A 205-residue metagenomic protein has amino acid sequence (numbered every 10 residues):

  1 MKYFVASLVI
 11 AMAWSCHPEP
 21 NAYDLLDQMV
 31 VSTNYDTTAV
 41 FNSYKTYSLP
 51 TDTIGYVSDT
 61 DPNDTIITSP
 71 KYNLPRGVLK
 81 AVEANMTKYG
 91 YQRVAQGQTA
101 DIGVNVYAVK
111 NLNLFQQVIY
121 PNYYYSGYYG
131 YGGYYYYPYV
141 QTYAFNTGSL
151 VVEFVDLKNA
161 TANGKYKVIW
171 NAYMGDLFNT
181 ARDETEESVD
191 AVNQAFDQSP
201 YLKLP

Functional and structural regions predicted by a protein language model:
M1-S7: Sec-dependent signal peptide recognition, specifically the positively charged N-region followed immediately by
M12-S15: C-terminal motif of bacterial Sec signal peptides marking the signal peptidase cleavage site
H17-P20, L26-T37, Y143-E153, K158-I169 (+1 more regions): C-terminal/domain-edge helix-coil "capping" segments
Q28-P62: Compositionally biased P/S/T/G-rich terminal and signal peptide-adjacent segments that lie outside catalytic cores
A39-F41, I66-V78, Q96, Q141-N146 (+1 more regions): Extracytoplasmic/periplasmic, Sec-exported soluble proteins
T51-Y107: N-terminal segment of the mature soluble domain
I54-Y56, V109-N113, N159, G175-N179: Solvent-exposed loop/turn segments at secondary-structure junctions within structured extracellular/periplasmic domains
Q98, V106-N159: Surface-exposed short loop/turn segments
